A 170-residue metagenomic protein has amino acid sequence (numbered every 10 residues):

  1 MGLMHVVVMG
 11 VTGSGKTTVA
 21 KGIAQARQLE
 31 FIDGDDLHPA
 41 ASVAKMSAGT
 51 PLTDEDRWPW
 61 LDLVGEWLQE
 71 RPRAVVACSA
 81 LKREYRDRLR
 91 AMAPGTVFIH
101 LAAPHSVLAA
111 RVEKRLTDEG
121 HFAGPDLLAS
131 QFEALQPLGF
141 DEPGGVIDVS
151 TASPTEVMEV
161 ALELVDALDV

Functional and structural regions predicted by a protein language model:
H5: Walker A (P-loop) ATP-phosphate-binding motif of ABC ATPase nucleotide-binding domains
V8: Hydrophobic anchor at the beta1->P-loop junction of P-loop NTPases
V11: P-loop (Walker A) phosphate-binding loop of NTP-binding proteins
K16: Conserved lysine of the Walker
K21-G65, V112: Conserved substrate/cofactor phosphate-moiety recognition/catalytic segment in nucleotide-dependent phosphotransferases
T53-P94, L101: Glycine-rich phosphate-binding loop used to anchor ATP phosphates in small-molecule kinases, encompassing both
M92-V112: Conserved phosphate-donor/acceptor-positioning beta-strand/loop module used by diverse small-molecule
D118-V160: Small-molecule kinase domains that catalyze NTP-dependent phosphoryl transfer to phosphate-bearing small molecules
